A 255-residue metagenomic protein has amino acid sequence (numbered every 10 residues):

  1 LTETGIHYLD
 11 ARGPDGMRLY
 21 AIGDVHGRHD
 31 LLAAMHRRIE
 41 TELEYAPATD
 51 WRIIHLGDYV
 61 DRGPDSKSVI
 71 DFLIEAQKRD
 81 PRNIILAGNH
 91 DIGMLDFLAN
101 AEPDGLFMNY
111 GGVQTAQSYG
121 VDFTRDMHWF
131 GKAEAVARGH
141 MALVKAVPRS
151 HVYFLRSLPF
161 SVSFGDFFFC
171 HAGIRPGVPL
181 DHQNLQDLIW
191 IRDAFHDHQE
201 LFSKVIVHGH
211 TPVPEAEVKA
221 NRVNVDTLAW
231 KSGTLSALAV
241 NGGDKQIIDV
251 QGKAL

Functional and structural regions predicted by a protein language model:
L1-A34, P103: Short glycine- and acidic-rich boundary segments immediately preceding or forming the N-terminal edge of structured
L1-Y8, A33-R38, K67, R149 (+2 more regions): Short, motif-level signal for alpha-helix interfacial/capping segments enriched in acidic residues and aromatics/proline
I6-D15, A46, E75-K78, F160-S163 (+2 more regions): A short acidic-Thr-Gly-centered motif at the start of a beta-strand
G16, A48-D50, D80-R82, G165 (+1 more regions): A general structural motif
I22-G23, I54-G57, I84-G88, V205-T211 (+1 more regions): Active-site neighborhood of phospho(di)ester-bond hydrolases with catalytic His/Asp-centered motifs
H26-G27, D61, I92, I174 (+2 more regions): Short, glycine/acidic-enriched loop or turn micro-motifs at the edges of active sites
R28-N109: Core catalytic region of metal-dependent phosphoesterases/phosphodiesterases, especially metallo-beta-lactamase-like
G105-Y110, A116-Q117, V121-N224, L228-T234 (+1 more regions): Acidic, His/Gly-enriched loop-helix segments that form or flank divalent-metal centers in metallo-dependent hydrolases
